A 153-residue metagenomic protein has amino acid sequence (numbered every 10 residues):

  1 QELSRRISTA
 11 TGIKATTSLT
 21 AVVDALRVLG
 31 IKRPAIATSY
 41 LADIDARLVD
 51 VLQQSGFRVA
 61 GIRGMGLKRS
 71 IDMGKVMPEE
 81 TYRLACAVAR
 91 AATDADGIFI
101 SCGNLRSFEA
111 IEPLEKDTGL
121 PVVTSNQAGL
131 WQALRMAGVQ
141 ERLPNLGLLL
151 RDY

Functional and structural regions predicted by a protein language model:
Q1-Y153: Non-catalytic structural scaffold of enzyme domains
